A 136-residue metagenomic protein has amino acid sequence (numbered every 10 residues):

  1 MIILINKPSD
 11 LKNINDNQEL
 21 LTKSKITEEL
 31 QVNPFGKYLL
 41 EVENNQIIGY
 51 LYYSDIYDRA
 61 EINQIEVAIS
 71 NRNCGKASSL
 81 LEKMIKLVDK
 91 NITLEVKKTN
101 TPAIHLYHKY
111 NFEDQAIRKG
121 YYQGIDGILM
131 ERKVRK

Functional and structural regions predicted by a protein language model:
I2-S70, L81-K83, L87, R135: Acetyl-CoA-dependent GNAT
F35, D58, N100, Y121-D126: Short acidic/glycine-enriched loop/turn segments that link adjacent beta-strands
G49, N73-A77, A116: Glycine-centered flexibility sites
I65-E82, K97-H105, K109-Y110: Conserved glycine-rich acetyl-CoA-binding loop
T93-K97, H108, E113-L129: Conserved catalytic-core motifs of GNAT/GCN5-like acyltransferases
